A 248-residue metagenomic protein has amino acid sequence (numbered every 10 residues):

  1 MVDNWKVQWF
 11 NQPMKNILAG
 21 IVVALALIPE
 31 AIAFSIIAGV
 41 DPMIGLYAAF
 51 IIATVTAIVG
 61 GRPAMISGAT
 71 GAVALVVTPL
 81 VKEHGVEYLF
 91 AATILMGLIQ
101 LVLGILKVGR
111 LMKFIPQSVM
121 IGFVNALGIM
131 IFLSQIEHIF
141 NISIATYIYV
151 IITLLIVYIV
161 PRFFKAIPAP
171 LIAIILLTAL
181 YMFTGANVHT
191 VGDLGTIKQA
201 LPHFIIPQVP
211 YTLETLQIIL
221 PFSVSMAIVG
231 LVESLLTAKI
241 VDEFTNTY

Functional and structural regions predicted by a protein language model:
M1-Y248: Transmembrane helical cores of multi-pass ion-transport proteins
